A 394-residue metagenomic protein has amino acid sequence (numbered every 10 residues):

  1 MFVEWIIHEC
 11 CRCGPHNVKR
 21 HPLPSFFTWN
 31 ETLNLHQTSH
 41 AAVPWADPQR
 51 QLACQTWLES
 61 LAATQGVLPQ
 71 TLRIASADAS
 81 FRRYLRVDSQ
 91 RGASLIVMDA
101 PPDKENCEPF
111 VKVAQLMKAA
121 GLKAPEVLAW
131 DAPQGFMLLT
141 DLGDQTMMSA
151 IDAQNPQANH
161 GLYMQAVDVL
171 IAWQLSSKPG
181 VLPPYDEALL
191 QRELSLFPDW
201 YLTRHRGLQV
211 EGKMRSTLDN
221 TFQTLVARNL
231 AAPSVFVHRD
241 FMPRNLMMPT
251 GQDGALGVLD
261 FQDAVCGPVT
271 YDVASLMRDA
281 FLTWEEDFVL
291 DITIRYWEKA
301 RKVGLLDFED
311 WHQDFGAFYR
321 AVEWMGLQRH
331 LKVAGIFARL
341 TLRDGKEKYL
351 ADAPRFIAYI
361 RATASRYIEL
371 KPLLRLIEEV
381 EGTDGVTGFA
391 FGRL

Functional and structural regions predicted by a protein language model:
I6, V18-K19, L23-F136, Q145 (+3 more regions): Conserved NTP-binding catalytic cores of kinases and kinase-like/nucleotidyltransferase enzymes across multiple kinase
C10-C13: Cysteine-centered motifs
Q49, C54, E59-A63, K178-P183 (+4 more regions): An alpha-helical support segment within catalytic cores of ATP-dependent transferases
F81-D88, V97, V127, F222-Y271 (+1 more regions): Active-site acidic catalytic loop and adjacent metal/ATP-binding pocket of ATP-dependent phosphoryl transfer enzymes
L85-L190, S195-L196, L202-R206, M214 (+1 more regions): ATP-binding pocket architecture of kinase catalytic cores
L162, L189, P233, H238 (+2 more regions): Secondary-structure capping and boundary motifs in well-ordered enzyme cores
P198-H205, T270-E309, W324-R343, F356-T363: Active-site activation/catalytic loop segments of kinase-like enzymes and analogous catalytic loops in related
K332-L394: ATP/Mg2+ or Mg2+-diphosphate-binding catalytic cores that bind nucleotide phosphates or diphosphates via glycine-rich
